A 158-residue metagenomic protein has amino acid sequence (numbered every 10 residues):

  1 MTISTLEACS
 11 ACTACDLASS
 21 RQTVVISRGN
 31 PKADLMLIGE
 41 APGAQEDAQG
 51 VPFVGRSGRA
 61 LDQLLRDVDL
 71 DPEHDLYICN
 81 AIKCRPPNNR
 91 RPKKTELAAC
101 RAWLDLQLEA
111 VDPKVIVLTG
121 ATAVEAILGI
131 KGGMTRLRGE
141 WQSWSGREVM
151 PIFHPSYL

Functional and structural regions predicted by a protein language model:
M1-L158: A polyanion-binding, active-site-adjacent surface
